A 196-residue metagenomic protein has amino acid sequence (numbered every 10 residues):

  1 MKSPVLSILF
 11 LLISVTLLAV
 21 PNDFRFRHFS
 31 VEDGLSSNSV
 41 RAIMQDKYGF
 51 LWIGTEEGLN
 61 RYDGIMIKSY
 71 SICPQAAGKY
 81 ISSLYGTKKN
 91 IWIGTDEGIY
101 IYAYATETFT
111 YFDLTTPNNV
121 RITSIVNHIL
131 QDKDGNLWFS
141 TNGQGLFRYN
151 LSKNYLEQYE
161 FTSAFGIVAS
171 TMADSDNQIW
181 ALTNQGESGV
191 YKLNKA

Functional and structural regions predicted by a protein language model:
M1-A196: Carboxylate-rich, polar loop motifs that coordinate divalent cations or form catalytic acidic clusters
